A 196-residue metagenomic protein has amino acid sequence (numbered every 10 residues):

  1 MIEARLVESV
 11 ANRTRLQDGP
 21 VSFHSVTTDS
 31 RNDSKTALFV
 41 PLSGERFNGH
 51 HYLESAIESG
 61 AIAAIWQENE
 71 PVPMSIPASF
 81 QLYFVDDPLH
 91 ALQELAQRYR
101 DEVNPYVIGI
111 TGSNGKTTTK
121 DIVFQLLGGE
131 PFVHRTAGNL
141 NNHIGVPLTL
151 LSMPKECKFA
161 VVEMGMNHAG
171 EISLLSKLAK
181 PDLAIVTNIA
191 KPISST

Functional and structural regions predicted by a protein language model:
M1-E94: N-terminal leader/targeting and accessory segments in enzymes
E8, L89-T196: Phosphate-binding loop of NTP-binding sites
